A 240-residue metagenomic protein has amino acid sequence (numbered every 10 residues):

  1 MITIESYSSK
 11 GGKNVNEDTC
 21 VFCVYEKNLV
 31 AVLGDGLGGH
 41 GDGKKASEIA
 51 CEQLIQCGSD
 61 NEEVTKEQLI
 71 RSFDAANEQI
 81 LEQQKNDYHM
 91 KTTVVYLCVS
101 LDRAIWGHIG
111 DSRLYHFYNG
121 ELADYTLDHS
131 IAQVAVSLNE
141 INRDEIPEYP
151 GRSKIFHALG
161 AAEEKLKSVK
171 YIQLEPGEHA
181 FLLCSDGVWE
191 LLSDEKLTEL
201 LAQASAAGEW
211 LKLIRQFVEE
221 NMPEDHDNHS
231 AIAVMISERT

Functional and structural regions predicted by a protein language model:
M1-T240: PP2C/PPM-type serine/threonine phosphatase catalytic domain
